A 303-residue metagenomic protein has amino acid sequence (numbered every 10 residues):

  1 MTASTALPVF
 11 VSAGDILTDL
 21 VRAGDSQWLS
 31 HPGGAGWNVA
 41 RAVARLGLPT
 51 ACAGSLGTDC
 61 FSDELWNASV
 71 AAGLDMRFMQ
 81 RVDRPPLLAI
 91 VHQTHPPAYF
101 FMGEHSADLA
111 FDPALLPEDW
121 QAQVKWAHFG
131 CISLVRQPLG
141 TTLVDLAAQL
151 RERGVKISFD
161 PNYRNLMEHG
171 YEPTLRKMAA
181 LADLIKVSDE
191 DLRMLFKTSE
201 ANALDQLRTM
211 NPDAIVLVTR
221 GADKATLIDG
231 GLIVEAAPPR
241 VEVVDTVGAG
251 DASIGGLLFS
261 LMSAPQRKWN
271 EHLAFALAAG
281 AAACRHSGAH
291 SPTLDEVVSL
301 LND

Functional and structural regions predicted by a protein language model:
M1-D75: Glycine-rich phosphate/adenosyl-contacting loop at the front of the ribokinase-like
M1-V9, E200-D303: Conserved phosphate-binding/catalytic region of the ribokinase-like
L17, A127, I157, I185-K186 (+1 more regions): Short, well-ordered beta-strand core segments
L20, P49-C131, V155, L300-D303: Conserved N-terminal subdomain of the carbohydrate kinase-like
V43, S188, G250: Short, conserved phosphate/pyrophosphate- and ester-handling motifs at nucleotide-, phospho-/glycolipid
D119-W120, K177-M178, T209: Structural alpha-helical scaffold elements that stabilize or flank donor/cofactor-binding regions in carbohydrate
I132-D205, D223-K224: Conserved beta-alpha-beta core of the PfkB/ribokinase-like small-molecule kinase fold
